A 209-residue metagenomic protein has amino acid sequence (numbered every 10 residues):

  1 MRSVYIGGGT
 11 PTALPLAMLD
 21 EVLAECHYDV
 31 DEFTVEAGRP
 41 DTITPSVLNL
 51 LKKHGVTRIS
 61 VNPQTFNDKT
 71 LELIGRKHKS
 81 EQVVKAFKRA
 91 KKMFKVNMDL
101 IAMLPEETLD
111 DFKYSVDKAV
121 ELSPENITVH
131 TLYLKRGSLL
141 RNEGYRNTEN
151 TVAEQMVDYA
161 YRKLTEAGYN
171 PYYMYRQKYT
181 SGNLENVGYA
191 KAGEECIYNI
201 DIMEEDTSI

Functional and structural regions predicted by a protein language model:
M1-A160: Conserved non-cysteine loop/helix-boundary elements of the Radical SAM core domain that shape
E143-I209: Auxiliary Fe-S-binding modules of radical SAM enzymes
